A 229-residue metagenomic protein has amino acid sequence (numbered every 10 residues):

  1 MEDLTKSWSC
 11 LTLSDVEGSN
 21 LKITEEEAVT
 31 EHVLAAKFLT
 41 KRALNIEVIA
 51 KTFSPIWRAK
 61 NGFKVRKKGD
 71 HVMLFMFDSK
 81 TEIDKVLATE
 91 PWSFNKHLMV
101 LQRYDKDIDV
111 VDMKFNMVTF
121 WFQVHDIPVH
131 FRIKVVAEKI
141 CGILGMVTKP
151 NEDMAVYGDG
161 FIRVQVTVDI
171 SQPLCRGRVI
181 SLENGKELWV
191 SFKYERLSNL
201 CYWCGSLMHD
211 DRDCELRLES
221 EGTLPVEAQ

Functional and structural regions predicted by a protein language model:
M1-W121, D126-I133, P150-D153: Nucleic acid-contacting regions in RNA/DNA-associated proteins, especially the beta1-alpha1 entry segment
K68-M76, V156-Q165, S198: The conserved glycine-aromatic submotif of the RRM
T81, K85, R132-K149, H209-E215: Classical protein tyrosine phosphatase
E90-K96, L182-N184, L218-L224: Aromatic/acidic cage segments in peptide-binding pockets
D109-D112, V179-Y194: Short, intrinsically disordered linker segments that flank or connect zinc-binding domains
F122-D126, V168-I170, Y194-R196, G205: Short, structured patches in soluble enzyme cores that scaffold and shape functional sites
N151-C175: BRCT (BRCA1 C-terminal) domain core and associated BRCT-interaction motifs
W189-Q229: A short, cysteine/histidine-rich metal-binding "knuckle" motif
